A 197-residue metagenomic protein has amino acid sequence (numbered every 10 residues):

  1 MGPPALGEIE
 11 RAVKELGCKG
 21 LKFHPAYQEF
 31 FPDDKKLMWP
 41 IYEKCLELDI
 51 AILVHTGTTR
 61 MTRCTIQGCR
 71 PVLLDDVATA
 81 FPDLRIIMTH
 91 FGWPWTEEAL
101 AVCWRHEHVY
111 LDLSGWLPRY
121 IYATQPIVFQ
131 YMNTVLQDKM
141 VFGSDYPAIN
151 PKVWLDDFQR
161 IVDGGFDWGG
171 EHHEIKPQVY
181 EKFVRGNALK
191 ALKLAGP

Functional and structural regions predicted by a protein language model:
M1-G68: Active-site gating/metal-coordination segments in enzymes
E8-C18, P40-L48, D76-F81, L100-H106 (+2 more regions): Acidic (Asp/Glu)-rich catalytic clusters
R11, T134-V141, K152-P197: Mid-to-C-terminal alpha-helical segments outside catalytic/metal-binding sites
A12, L21, C45, H90 (+5 more regions): Conserved, mostly hydrophobic/aromatic
K19-F23, I52-V54, I86-T89, V109-L113 (+1 more regions): Hydrophobic faces of well-ordered beta-strands that scaffold small-molecule active sites in alpha/beta enzyme cores
P25-Y27, T58-R60, G92-W93, G115-L117 (+1 more regions): Active-site-proximal loop/turn and secondary-structure-junction residues that shape catalytic pockets, frequently
R63-V72, T96-R105, I121-F129, P147-D163: Histidine/acidic-residue-rich catalytic or RNA/ligand-binding cores of hydrolases and nuclease-related proteins
R85, W104-N133, Q137-M140: Aromatic-anchored helix/helix-loop segment that forms the rim or "lid" of small-molecule/cofactor binding pockets
